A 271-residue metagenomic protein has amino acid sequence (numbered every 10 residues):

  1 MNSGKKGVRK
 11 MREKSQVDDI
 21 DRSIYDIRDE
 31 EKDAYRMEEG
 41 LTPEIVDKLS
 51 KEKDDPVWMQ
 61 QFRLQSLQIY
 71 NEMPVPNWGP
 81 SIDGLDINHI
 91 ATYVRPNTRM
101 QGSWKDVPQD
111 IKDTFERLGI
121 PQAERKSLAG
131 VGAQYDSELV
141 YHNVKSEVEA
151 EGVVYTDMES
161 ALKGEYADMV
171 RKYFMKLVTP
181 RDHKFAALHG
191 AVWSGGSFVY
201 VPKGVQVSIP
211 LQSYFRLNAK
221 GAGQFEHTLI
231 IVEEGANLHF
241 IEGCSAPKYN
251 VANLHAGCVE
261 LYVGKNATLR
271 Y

Functional and structural regions predicted by a protein language model:
G4-Y271: Glycine-rich and polybasic anion-binding loops at the starts of cofactor/ligand-binding domains
